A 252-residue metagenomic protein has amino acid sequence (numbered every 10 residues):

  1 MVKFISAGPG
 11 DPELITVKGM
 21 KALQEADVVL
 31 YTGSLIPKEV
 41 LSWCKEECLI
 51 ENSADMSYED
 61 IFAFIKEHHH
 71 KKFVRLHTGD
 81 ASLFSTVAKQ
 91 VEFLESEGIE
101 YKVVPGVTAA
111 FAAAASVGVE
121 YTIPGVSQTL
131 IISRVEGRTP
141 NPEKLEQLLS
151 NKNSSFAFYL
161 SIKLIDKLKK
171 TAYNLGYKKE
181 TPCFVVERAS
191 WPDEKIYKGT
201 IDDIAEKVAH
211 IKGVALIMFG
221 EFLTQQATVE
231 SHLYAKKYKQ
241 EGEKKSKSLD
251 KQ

Functional and structural regions predicted by a protein language model:
M1-V104, A215: Class I S-adenosyl-L-methionine
V2, D60, K72-F73, R138-Q252: A contiguous loop/helix-start segment that scaffolds small-molecule binding in enzyme catalytic cores
P9-G10, S34-I36, N52-E59, V107-A109 (+3 more regions): Short, acidic/turn-prone active-site loops that include or flank metal/cofactor- and phosphate-binding residues
D11, S82-K152, K195-K198: Class I SAM-dependent methyltransferase SAM-binding "motif I" and its flanking Rossmann-like core
I15-V17, A112-A114, L168-K169: Short hydrophobic alpha-helical segments that form membrane-spanning helices or hydrophobic packing faces of helical
L35-P37, S82, A109, L164 (+1 more regions): Alpha-helix capping/helix-boundary segments
W43, S116-V117, T171: Residue-level signal for well-ordered alpha-helical positions
C48-A54, G98-K102, Y121-Q128, G176-V185: Short hydrophobic/aromatic-enriched beta-strand-loop microsegments
